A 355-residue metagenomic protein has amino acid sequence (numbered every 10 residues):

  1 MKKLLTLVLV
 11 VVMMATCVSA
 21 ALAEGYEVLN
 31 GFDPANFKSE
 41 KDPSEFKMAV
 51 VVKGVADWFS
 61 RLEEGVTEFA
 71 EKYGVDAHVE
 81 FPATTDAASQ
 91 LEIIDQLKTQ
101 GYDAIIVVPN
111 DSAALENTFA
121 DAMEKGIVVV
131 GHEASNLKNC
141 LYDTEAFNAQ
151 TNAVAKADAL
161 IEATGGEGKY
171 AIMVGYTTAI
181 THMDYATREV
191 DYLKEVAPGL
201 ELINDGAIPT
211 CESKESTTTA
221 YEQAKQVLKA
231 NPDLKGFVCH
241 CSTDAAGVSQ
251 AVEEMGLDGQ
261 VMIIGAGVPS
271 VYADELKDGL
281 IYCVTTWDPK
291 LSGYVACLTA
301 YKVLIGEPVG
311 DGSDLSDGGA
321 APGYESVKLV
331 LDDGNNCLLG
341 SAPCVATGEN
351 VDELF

Functional and structural regions predicted by a protein language model:
M1-F46, K98-T99, A120-I127, E353: Short, low-complexity disordered leader/linker segments with a strong preference for bacterial N-terminal type II
E24-E45, T181, L193-G199, I203 (+2 more regions): Hinge/cleft segment of the Venus flytrap/periplasmic-binding protein
Y26-K38, P43-Y73, H78-E92, Q100-Y102 (+3 more regions): Extracytoplasmic "Venus flytrap"
L29-A35, D42, Q90, T144-Y170 (+4 more regions): Hydrophobic alpha-helical segments within soluble ligand-binding/sensing domains
W58-Y73, N152-K156, I180-E201, T219 (+3 more regions): Short, solvent-exposed amphipathic alpha-helices that sit in or adjacent to ligand/effector-binding or catalytic
E71-A83, L141, I172, L193-E215: Short beta-strand elements in bilobed, periplasmic/extracellular small-molecule ligand-binding domains
T99, A104-E124, E189, T210-E275: Hydrophobic alpha-helical
A113-T151, E162-A163, K169, G175 (+2 more regions): Flexible loop/hinge segments that line or gate small-molecule binding clefts
